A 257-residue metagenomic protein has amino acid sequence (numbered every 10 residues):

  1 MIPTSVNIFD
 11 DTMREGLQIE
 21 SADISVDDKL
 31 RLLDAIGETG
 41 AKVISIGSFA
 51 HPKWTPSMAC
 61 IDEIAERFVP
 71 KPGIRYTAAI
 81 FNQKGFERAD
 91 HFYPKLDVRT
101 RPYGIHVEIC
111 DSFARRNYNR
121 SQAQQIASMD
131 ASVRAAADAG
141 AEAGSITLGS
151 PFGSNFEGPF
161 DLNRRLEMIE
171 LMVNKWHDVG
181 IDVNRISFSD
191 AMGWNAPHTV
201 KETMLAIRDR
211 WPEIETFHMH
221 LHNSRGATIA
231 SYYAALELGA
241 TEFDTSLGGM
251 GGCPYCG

Functional and structural regions predicted by a protein language model:
M1-K84, R88: N-terminal capping/small domains of soluble enzymes
M1-S21, G104-N117, A143-E157, I207-I214: N-terminal small/glycine-rich loop or linker at the start of catalytic domains across soluble metabolic enzymes
N7-D11, E15, K42-I46, I74-I80 (+5 more regions): Hydrophobic faces of well-ordered beta-strands that scaffold small-molecule active sites in alpha/beta enzyme cores
D11-L30, Y76-K84, A114-A123, F152-L166 (+1 more regions): Active-site mouth loops of central-metabolism enzymes
K42-R67, E108-Y118, S150-E157, R185-P197 (+1 more regions): Glycine-rich, proline-tolerant flexible connector loops at the mouths of alpha/beta enzymes
W54-A78, Q124-A139, L166-K175, T199-M219: Alpha-helix-loop-beta-strand connector modules within alpha/beta enzyme cores
F81-K95, S154, R225-L238: Catalytic cores of alpha/beta
F188-G257: Catalytic alpha/beta core domains of metabolic enzymes, predominantly
